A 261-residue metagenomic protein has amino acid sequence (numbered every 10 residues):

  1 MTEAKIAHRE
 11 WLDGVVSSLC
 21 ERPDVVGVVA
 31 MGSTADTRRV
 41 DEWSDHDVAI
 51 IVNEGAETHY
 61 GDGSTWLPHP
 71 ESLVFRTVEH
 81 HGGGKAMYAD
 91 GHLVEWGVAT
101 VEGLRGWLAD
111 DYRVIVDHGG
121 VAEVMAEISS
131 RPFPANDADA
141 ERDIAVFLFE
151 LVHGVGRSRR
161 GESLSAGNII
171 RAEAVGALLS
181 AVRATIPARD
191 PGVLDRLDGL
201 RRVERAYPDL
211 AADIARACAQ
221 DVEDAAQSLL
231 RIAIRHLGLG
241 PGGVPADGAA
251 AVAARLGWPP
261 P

Functional and structural regions predicted by a protein language model:
M1-S17, E21-P23, T34-W43, A49-G97 (+1 more regions): Metal-dependent nucleotidyltransferase catalytic core
S18-C20, V28, A174: Hydrophobic C-terminal alpha-helix "anchor/cap" residues
V40-W43, L108-A109, R196: Short aromatic-enriched loop/helix-cap "lid" or pocket-rim segments at secondary-structure transitions that line
M87-V124: Acidic, glycine- and histidine-enriched catalytic cores of nucleic acid- and nucleotide-handling enzymes, centered on
Y112-R142: A short, charged helix-loop
P132-P261: Conserved nucleotidyltransferase catalytic core and NTase-mimicking acidic/glycine-rich helix/loop elements in nucleic
